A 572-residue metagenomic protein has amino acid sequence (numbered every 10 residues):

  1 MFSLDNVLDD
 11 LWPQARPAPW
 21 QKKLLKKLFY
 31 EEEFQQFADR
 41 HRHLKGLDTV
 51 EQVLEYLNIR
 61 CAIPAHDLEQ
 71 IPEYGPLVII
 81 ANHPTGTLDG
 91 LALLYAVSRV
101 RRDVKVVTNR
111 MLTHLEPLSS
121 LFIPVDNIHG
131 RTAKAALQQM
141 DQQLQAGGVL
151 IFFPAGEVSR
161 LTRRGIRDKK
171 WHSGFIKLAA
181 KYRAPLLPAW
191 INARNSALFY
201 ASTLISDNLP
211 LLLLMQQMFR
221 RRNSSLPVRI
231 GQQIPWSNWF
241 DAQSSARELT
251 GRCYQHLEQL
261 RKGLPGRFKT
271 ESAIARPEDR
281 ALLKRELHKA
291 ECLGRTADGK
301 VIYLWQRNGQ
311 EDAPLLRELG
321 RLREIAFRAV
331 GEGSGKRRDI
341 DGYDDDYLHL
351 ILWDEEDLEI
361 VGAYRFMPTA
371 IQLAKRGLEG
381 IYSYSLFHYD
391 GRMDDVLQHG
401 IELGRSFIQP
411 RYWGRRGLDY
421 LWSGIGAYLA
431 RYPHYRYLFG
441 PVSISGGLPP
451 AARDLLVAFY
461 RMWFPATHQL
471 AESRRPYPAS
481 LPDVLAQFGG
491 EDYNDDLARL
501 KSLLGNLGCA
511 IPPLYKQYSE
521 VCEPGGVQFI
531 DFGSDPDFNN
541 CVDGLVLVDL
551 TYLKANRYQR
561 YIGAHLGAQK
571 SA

Functional and structural regions predicted by a protein language model:
M1-I80, L88-A92, R99-R101, S119-S120: Membrane-anchoring hydrophobic helices of lipid-metabolizing enzymes
F2-L4, D103, K134-A275, L485-E491 (+1 more regions): Non-catalytic C-terminal accessory region of glycerolipid acyltransferases and related lyso-lipid remodeling enzymes
P117-L121, N127-L161, G165-Y182, L187-A193 (+2 more regions): Glycine- and acidic-residue-rich phosphate-binding/metal-coordinating active-site segment common to enzymes that handle
E271-G309: Conserved N-terminal entry element of GNAT/NAT acetyltransferase domains
G294-H349, W353, V361-G362: Short amphipathic alpha-helix that is part of the acyltransferase structural core
S334-R337, A370-G526, I530-G533, C541: Acyl-donor binding region in acyl/amide transferases
G342-I351, G525-Q528, F538-D543: A short helix-loop-beta-strand connector motif used in the catalytic cores of GNAT acetyltransferases and, in some
L358-A363, I401: Glycine-rich phosphate/pyrophosphate-binding loop shared by adenosine-nucleotide-utilizing enzymes
